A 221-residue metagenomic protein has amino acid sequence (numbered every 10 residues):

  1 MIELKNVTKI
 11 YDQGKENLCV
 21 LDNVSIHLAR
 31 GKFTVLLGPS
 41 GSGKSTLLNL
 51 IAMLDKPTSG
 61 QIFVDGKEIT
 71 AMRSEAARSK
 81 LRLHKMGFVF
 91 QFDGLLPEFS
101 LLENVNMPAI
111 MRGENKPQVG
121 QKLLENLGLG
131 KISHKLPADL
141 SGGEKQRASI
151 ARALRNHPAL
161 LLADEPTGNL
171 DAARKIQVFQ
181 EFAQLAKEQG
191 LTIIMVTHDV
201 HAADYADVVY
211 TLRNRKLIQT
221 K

Functional and structural regions predicted by a protein language model:
I2-L4, T8-Q189, I193-L212: ABC family nucleotide-binding domain
V209-K221: H-loop (His-switch) and adjacent beta-strand-loop-beta switch element of ABC-type ATPase nucleotide-binding domains
